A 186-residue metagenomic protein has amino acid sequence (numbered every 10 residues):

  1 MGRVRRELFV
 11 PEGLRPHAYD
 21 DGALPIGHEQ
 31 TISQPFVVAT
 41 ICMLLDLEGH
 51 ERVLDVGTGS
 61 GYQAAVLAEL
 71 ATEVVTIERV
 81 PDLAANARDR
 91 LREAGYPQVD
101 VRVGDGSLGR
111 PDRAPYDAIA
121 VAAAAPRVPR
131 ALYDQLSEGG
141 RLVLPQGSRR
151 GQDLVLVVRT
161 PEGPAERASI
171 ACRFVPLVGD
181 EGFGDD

Functional and structural regions predicted by a protein language model:
G2-L54, Y62-V66, L70, L83-P97 (+1 more regions): Class I SAM-dependent transferase core
D46-A165: Conserved nucleotide-cofactor-binding alpha/beta core module
